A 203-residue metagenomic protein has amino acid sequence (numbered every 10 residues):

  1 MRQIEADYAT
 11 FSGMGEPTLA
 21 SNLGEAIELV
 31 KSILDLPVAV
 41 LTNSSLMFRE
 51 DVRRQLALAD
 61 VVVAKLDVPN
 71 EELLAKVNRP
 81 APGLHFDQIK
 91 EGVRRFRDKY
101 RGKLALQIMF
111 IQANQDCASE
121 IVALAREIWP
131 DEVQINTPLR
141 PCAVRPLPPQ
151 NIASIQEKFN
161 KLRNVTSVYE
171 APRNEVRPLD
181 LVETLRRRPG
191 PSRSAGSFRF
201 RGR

Functional and structural regions predicted by a protein language model:
M1-T10: Conserved alpha-helical substructure of the radical SAM core
T10, G102, F200-G202: Intrinsically disordered, low-complexity regions enriched in small/polar residues
F11-G15: Glycine-rich phosphate-binding "P-loop"
T18-L147: Conserved AdoMet/S-adenosylmethionine-binding subsite of the radical SAM
N114-R203: Auxiliary Fe-S-binding modules of radical SAM enzymes
